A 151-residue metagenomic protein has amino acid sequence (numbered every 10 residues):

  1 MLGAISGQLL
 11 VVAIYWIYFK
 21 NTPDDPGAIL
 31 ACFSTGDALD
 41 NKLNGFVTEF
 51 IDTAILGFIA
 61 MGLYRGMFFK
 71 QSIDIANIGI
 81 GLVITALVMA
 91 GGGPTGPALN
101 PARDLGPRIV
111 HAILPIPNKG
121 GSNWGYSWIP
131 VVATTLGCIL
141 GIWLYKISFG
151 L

Functional and structural regions predicted by a protein language model:
M1-L151: Membrane-interface helix-loop junctions and terminal tails of multi-pass membrane proteins
